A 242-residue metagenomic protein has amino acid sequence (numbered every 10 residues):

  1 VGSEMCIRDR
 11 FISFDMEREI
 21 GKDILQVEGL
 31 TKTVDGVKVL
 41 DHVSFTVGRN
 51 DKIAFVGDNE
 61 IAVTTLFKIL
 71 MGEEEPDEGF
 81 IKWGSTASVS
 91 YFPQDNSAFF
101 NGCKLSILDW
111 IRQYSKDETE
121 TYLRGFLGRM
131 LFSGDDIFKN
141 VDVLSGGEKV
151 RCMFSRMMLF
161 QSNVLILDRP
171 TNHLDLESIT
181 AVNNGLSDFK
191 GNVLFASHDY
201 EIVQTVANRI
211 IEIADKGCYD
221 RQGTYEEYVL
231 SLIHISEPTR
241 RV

Functional and structural regions predicted by a protein language model:
V1-I7, I233-V242: Single conserved hydrophobic/aromatic residue that forms the stacking wall/gate of nucleotide- or nucleobase-binding
E4, R8-R18: Short, flexible cytosolic linker that couples an ABC transmembrane/permease module to its adjacent nucleotide-binding
E17-S236, R240: ABC ATP-binding cassette signature C-motif
